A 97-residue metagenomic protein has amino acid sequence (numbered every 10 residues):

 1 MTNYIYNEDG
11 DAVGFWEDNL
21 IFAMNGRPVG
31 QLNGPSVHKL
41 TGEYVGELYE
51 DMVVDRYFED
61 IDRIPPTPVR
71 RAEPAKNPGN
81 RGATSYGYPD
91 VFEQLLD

Functional and structural regions predicted by a protein language model:
M1-A23: N-terminal leader/targeting segments and the first structural element of proteins
M1-N3, E43-D97: Long terminal segments
I21, V37-K39, V53-D55: Generic recognition of long tandem-repeat/solenoid scaffolds
